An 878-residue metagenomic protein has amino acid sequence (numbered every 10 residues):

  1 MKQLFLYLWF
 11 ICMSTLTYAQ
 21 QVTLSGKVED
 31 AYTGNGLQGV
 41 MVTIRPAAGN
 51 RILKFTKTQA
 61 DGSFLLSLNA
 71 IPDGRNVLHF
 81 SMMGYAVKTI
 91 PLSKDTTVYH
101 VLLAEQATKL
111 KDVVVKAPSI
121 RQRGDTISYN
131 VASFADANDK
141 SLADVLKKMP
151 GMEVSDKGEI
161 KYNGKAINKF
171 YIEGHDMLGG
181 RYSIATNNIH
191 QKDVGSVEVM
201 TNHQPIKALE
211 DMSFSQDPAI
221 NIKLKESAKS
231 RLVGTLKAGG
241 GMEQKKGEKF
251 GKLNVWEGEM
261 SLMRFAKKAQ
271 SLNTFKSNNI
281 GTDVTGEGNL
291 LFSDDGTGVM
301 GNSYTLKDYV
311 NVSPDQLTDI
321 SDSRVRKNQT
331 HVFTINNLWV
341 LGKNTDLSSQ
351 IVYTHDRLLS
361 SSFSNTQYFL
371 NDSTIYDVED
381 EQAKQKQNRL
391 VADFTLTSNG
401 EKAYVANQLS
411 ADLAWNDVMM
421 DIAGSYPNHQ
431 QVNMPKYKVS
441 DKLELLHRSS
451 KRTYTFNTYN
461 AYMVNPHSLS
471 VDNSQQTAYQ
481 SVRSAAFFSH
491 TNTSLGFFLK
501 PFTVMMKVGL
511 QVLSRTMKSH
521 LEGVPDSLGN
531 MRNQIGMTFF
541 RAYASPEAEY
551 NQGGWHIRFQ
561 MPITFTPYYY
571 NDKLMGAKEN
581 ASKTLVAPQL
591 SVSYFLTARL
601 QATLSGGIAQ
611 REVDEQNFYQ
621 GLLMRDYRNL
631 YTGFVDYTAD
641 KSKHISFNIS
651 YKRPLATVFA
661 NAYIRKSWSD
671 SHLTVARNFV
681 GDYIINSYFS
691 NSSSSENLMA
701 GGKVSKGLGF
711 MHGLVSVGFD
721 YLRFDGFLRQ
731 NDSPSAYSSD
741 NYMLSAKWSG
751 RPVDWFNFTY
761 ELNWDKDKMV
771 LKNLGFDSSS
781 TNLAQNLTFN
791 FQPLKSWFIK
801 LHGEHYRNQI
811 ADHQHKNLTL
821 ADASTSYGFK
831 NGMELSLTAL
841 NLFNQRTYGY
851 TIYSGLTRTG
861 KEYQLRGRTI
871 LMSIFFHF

Functional and structural regions predicted by a protein language model:
Q20, D61, I71, M83-S93 (+15 more regions): Membrane-proximal, glycine/serine-rich, low-complexity loop/turn segments characteristic of large bacterial
L24-E29, L37-P46, V77-M83, V101 (+5 more regions): N-terminal secretion/transport leader regions
Q38, L65-G74: Short Pro-Gly-centered beta-turn/loop motif in secreted/extracellular proteins
A48-L65: Short, acidic Ser/Thr/Gly-rich low-complexity loop/linker segments typical of extracellular and cell-surface proteins
E210-M212, G247-K249, V284-L290, L359-Y376 (+14 more regions): Outer-membrane beta-barrel translocator domains and adjoining extracellular loop/strand segments of Gram-negative
F250-K252, V325-K327, Q382-N388, P427-Y437 (+10 more regions): Replace "Gram-negative outer membrane beta-barrel proteins" with "bacterial and organellar outer membrane beta-barrel
L338-D356, K384-A423, P427-N571, F595 (+4 more regions): Face-selective signature of the C-terminal outer-membrane beta-barrel domain
M743-K766, L774-F878: Conserved C-terminal beta-signal and adjacent last beta-strands/turns of outer-membrane beta-barrel proteins
